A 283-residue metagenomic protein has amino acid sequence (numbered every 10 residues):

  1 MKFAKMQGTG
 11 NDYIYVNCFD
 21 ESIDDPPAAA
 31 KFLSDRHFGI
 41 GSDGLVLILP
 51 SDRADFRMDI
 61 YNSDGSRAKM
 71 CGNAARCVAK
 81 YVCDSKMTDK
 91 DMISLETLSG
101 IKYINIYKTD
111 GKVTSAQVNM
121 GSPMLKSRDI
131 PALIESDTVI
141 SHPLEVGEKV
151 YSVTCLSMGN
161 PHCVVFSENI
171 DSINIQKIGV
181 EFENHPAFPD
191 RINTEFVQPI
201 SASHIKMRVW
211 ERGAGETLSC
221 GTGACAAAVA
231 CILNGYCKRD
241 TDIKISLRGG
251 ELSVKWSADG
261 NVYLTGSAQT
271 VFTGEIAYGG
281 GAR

Functional and structural regions predicted by a protein language model:
M1-K112, C163-R283: A glycine-rich beta-to-alpha transition motif near the start of alpha/beta enzyme domains, typified by
S115-P123: Membrane helix-loop-helix hairpins that form the core translocation module of multi-pass transporters
P123-M124, T270: Active-site/binding-pocket entry motifs
M124-Y151: Active-site glycine-rich loop that binds ribose-phosphate moieties when present
